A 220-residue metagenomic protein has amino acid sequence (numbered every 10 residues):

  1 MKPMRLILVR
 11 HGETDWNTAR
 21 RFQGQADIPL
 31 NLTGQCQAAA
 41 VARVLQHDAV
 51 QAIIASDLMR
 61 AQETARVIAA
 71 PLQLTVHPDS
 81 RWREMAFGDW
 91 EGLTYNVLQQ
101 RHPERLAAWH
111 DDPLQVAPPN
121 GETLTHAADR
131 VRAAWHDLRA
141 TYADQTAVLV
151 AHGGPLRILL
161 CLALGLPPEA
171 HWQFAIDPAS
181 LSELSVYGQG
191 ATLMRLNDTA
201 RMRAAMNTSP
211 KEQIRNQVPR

Functional and structural regions predicted by a protein language model:
K2, Q62, A133-T192: Active-site-adjacent alpha-helix immediately C-terminal to a catalytic or transition-state-stabilizing loop
I7, H77-D79, M194: General small-molecule cofactor/ligand-binding pocket signal
I7-I68, A117-R132: Loop-to-helix element that buttresses phosphate recognition and phosphoryl-transfer chemistry
R21, S80-W82, D111-Q115: Short linear capping/connector segments at secondary-structure termini
A40-L106: Phosphate-coordination/substrate-recognition cap region in phosphate-metabolizing enzymes
N96-A107, G190-R201: A polyampholytic, Gly/Pro-enriched intrinsically disordered region
A191-R220: Acidic, His/Gly-rich catalytic cores of divalent-metal-dependent hydrolytic chemistry
